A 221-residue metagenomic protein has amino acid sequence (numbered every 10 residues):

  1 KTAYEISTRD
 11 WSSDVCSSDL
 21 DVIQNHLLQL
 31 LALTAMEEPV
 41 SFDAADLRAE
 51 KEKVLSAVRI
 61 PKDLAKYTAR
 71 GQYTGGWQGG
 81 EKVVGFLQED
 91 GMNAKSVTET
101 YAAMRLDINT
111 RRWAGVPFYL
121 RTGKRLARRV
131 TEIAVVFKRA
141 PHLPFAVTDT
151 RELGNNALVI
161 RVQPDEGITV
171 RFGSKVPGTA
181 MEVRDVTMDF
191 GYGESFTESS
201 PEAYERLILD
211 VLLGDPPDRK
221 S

Functional and structural regions predicted by a protein language model:
K1, R9-R219: Secretory/organelle targeting and membrane-embedding segments
